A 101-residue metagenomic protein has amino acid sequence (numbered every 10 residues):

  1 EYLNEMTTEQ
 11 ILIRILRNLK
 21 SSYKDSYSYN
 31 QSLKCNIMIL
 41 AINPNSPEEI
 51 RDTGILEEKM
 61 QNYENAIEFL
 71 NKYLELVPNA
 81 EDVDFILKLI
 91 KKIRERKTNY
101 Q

Functional and structural regions predicted by a protein language model:
E1-Q101: A structural boundary/capping signal
